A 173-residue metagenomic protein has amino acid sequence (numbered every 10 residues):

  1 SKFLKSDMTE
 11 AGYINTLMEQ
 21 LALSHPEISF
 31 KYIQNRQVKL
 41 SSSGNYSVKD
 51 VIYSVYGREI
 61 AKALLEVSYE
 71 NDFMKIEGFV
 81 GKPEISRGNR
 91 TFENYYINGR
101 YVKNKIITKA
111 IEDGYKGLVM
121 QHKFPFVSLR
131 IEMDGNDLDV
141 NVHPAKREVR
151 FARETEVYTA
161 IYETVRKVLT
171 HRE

Functional and structural regions predicted by a protein language model:
S1-E173: N-terminal phosphate-binding caps/lids of nucleotide- and nucleic-acid-binding domains
